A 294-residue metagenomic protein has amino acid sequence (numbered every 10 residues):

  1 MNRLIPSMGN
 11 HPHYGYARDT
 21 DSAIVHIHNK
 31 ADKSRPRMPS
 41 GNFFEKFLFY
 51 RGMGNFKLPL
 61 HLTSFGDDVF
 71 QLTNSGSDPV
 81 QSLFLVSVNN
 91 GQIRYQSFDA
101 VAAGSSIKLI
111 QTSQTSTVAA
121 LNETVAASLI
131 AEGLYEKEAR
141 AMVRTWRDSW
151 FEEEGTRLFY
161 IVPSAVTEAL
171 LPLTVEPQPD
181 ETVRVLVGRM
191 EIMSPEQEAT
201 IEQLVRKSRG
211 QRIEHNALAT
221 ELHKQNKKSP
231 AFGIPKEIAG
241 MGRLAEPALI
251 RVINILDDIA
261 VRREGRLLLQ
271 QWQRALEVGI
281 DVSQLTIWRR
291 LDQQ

Functional and structural regions predicted by a protein language model:
M1-Q294: Protease-labile, long low-complexity intrinsically disordered regions enriched in Pro/Ser/Thr
